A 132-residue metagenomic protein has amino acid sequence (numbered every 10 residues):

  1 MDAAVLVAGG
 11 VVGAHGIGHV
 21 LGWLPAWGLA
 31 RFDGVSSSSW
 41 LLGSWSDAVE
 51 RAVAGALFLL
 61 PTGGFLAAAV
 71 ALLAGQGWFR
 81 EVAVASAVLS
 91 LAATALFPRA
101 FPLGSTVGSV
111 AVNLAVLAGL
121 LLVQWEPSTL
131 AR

Functional and structural regions predicted by a protein language model:
M1-R132: Membrane-interface extramembranous regions
